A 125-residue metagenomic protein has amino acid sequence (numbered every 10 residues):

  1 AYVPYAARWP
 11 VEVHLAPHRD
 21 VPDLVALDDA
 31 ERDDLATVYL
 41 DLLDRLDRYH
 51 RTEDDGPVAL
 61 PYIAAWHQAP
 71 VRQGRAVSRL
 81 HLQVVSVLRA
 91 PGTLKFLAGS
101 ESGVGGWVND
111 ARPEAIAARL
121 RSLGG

Functional and structural regions predicted by a protein language model:
A1-G125: HIT superfamily nucleotide-processing domains
